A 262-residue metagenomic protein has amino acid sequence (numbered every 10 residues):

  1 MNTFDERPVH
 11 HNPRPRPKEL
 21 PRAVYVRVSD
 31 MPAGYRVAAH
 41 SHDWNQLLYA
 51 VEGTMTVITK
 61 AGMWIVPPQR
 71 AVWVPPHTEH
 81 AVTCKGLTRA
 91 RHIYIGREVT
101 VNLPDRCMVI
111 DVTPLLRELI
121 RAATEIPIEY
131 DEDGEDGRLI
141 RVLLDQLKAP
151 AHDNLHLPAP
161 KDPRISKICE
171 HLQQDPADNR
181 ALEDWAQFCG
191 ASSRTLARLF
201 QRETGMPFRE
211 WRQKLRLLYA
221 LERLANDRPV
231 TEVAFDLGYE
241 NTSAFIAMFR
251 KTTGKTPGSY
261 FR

Functional and structural regions predicted by a protein language model:
M1-T54: Generic protein-terminus/edge-of-domain signal
N2, A247-R262: …primarily DNA-binding HTH/wHTH and HhH modules…
A61-P76: Short acidic-glycine-tyrosine-enriched beta hairpin
Q69, L196, F200, A244-F245 (+1 more regions): Short hydrophobic/aromatic patch on the recognition helix
H77-C107: Ligand-binding loop in jelly-roll beta-barrel domains
T100-E170: Amphipathic alpha-helical segments enriched in hydrophobic/aromatic residues interleaved with Lys/Arg
A123-D131, Q146-N154, I168-A181, F200 (+4 more regions): Basic, amphipathic alpha-helical hairpins
E183, R202-I246, R262: Terminal helix-turn-helix DNA-binding modules in bacterial transcription factors
